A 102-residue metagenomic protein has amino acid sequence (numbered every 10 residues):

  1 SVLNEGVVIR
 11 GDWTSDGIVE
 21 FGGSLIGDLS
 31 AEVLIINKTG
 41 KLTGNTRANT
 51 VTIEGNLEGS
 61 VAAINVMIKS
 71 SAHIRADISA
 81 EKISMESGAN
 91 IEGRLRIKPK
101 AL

Functional and structural regions predicted by a protein language model:
S1-L102: Extended beta-solenoid/beta-helix repeat architectures
